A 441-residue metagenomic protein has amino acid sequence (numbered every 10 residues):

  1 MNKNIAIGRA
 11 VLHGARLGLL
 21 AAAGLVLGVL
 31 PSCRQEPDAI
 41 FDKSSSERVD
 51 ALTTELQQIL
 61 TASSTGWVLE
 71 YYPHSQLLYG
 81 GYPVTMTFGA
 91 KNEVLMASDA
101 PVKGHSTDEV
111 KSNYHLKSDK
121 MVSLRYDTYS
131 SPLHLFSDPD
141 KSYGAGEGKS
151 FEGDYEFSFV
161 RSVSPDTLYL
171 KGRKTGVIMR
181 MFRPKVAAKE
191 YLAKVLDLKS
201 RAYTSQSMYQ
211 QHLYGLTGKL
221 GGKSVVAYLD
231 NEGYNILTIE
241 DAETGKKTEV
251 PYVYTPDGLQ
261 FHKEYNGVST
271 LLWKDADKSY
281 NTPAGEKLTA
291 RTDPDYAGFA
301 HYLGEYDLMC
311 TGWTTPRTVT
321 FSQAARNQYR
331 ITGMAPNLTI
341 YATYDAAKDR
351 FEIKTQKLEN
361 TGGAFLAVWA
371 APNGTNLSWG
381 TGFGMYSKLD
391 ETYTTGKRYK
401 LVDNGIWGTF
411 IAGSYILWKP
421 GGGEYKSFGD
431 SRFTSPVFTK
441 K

Functional and structural regions predicted by a protein language model:
N2-A10, R34-S123, S164, T175-V177 (+2 more regions): Acidic/polar, low-complexity intrinsically disordered N-terminal segments immediately downstream of a Sec signal
R9-A23: Sec-dependent N-terminal signal peptides
G28-S32: C-terminal motif of bacterial Sec signal peptides marking the signal peptidase cleavage site
E70-H74, K91-A100, D127-L133, M309 (+2 more regions): Generic short beta-strand segments
G80-M86, V110, F157, T248-V250 (+1 more regions): A structural detector for short beta-strand units
G89, K117, V160-S162, S322-A324 (+1 more regions): Short beta-strand micro-motifs enriched in acidic
E93-E243: Long, acidic/polar, low-complexity amphipathic helices and coiled-coil-like
K171-K441: Ser/Thr/Gly/Pro-rich, low-complexity flexible regions
